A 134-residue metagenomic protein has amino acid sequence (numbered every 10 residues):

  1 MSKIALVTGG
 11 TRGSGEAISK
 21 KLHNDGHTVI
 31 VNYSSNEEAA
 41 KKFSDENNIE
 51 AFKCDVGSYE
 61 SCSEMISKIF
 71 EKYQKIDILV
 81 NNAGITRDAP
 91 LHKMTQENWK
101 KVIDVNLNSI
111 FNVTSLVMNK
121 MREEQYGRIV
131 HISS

Functional and structural regions predicted by a protein language model:
T11-R12: Conserved glycine-rich cofactor-binding loop
D25-A40: Conserved glycine-rich Rossmann-like NAD(P)H-binding loop of the short-chain dehydrogenase/reductase
C54-M65, Q96: The beta1-alpha1 cofactor-binding region of Rossmann-like NAD(H)/NADP(H)-dependent oxidoreductases
N82-R87: Conserved NAD(P)H cofactor-binding loop of Rossmann-fold oxidoreductase domains
P90-L91, N98-I103: Substrate-binding pocket helix/loop in short-chain dehydrogenase/reductase
T114-S115: A short, exposed helix-loop element centered on a Lys and neighboring polar residues
S134: Residue(s) in the substrate-gating loop at a strand-loop-helix junction that position the organic substrate next
